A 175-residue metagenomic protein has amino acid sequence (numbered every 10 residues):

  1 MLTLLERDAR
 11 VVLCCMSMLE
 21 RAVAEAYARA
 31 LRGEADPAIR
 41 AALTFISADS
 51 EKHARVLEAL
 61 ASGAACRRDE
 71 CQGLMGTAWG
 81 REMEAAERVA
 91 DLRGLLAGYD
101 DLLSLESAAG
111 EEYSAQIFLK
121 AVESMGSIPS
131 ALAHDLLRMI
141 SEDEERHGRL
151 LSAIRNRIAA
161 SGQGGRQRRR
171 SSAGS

Functional and structural regions predicted by a protein language model:
M1-S175: Non-heme di-metal
